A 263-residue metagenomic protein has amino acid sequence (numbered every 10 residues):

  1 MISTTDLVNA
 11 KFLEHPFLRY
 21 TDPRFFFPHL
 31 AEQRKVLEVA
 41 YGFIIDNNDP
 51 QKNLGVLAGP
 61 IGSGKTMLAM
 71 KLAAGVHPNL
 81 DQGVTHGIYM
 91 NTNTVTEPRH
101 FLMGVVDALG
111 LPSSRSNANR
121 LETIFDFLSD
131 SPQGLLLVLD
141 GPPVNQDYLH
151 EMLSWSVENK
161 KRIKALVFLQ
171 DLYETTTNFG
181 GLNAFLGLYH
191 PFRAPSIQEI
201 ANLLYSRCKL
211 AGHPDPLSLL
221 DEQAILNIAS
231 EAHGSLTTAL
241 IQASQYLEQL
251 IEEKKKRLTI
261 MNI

Functional and structural regions predicted by a protein language model:
M1-N53, T259-M261: A short, basic N-terminal segment
F17, T96-R115: Conserved NTP-binding/hydrolysis module of P-loop NTPases
D49-M70: Walker A/P-loop nucleotide-binding motif
G55, P78-T94: Conserved catalytic segments around the Walker B and adjacent sensor/switch elements of P-loop NTPase domains
G59, P143-N145, S156-G180, H190: Sensor-1/coupling segment of RecA-like P-loop NTPase cores
I124-L149: Conserved P-loop NTPase "ATPase switch" module shared by AAA+ and STAND
F192-E222: Conserved small helical "lid"/interfacial subdomain of P-loop NTPases
S230-S244: The conserved phosphate-sensing helix
